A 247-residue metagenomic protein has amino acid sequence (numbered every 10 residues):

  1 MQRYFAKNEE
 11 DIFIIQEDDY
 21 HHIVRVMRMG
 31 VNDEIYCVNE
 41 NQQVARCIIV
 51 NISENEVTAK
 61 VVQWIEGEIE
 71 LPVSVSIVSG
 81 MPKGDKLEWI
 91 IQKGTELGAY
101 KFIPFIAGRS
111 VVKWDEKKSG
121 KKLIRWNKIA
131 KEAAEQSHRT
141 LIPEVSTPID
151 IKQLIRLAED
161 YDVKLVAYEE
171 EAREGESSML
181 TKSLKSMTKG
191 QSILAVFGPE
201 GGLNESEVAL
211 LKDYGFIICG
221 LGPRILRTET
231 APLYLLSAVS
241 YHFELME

Functional and structural regions predicted by a protein language model:
M1-E66: N-terminal positively charged helical leader segments and presequences
N32, G94, A130, L211 (+1 more regions): Residue-level signal for inorganic ion chemistry
I35, K60, E66-V78, L184-K189: Mobile, glycine- and charge-enriched loop segments and immediately flanking short secondary-structure elements within
A59, I142-S146, I218: Generic structural signal for residues in well-ordered beta-strands
W64, I106-R109, P223-R224: Short, ordered loop/turn segments at secondary-structure junctions
E68-V166: RNA substrate-binding interface of SAM-dependent RNA methyltransferases
K164-G202, S206-E207, F216-C219: Active-site/ligand-binding-proximal alpha/beta "capping" segment
N204-E247: Structured adenosyl-cofactor binding patch, chiefly the S-adenosyl-L-methionine
